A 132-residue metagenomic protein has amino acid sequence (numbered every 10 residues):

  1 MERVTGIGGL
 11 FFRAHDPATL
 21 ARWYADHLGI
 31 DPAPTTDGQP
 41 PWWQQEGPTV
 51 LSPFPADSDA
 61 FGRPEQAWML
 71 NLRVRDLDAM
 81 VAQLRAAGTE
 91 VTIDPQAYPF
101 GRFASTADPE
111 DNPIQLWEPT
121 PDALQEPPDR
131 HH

Functional and structural regions predicted by a protein language model:
M1, S58-G62, A86: A short alpha-helix capping/helix-coil boundary motif
M1-A21, A67-L72, T120-H132: N-terminal beta-strand motif that seeds the catalytic metal site of vicinal oxygen chelate
M1-T5, F11-V50: Core segments of cupin and vicinal oxygen chelate
D16-P17, E46, P64-E65, M69-P113: Vicinal oxygen chelate
R22, R63, M80-A82, I114-L116 (+2 more regions): Short acidic, gly/pro-rich beta-turn/loop elements at beta-sheet edges and active-site/ligand-binding grooves
D26, R85, H132: Short polybasic/polar patches that bind polyanions
G29-Q66, T106-P109, P113-T120: Conserved short beta-strand elements that form part of the metal-binding/catalytic scaffold of enzyme active sites
Q39-P40, P99-F100, E126: Positions that flank functional sites
